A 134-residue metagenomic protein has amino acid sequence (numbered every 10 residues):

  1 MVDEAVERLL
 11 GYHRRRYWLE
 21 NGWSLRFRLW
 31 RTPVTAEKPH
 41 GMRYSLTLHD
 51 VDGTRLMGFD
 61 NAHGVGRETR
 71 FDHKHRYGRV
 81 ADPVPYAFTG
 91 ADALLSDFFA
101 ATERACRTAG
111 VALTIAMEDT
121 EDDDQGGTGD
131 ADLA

Functional and structural regions predicted by a protein language model:
M1-W18, R107-A134: Intrinsically disordered, low-complexity and often Lys/Arg-enriched segments
V2-D72: The feature represents the first ordered module of a protein
D52-R55, E103, T114-M117: Alpha-helical membrane insertion/targeting regions
T54, G64-V65, R76, S96 (+3 more regions): A generic signature of intrinsically disordered, low-complexity regions enriched in glycine/proline and charged/polar
M57-N61, Y77-R79, F88-A91, M117-D119: Short C-terminal domain-edge/linker segments immediately following a structured domain
T69-A81: Surface-exposed beta-strand/loop segments enriched in Pro/Gly
G78-V111: Well-ordered alpha/beta subsegment
